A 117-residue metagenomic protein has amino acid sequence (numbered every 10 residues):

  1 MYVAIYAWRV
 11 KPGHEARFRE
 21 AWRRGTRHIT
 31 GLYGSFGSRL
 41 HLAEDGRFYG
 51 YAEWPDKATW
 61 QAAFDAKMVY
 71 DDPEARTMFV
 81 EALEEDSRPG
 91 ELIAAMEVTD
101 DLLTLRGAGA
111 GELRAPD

Functional and structural regions predicted by a protein language model:
Y2-W8: Active-site-flanking beta-strand signature of metal-NTP-handling nucleotidyl enzymes and homologous cyclase-like
A7, E91-T99: Short amphipathic
R9, Y51-E53: Short hydrophobic/aromatic beta-strand micro-patches that form the beta-sheet surface supporting nucleotide- or nucleic
R9-E20: Short, surface-exposed ligand-recognition loops at beta-strand->loop->(often short) alpha-helix junctions that present
R24-F36, E53-A94, R106, L113 (+1 more regions): An amphipathic, aromatic/His-enriched active-site/gating alpha helix that lines ligand/cofactor pockets
R39-L40, Y51: Short, surface-exposed charged micro-motifs
H41-D45: A short beta-turn/loop motif at secondary-structure boundaries
